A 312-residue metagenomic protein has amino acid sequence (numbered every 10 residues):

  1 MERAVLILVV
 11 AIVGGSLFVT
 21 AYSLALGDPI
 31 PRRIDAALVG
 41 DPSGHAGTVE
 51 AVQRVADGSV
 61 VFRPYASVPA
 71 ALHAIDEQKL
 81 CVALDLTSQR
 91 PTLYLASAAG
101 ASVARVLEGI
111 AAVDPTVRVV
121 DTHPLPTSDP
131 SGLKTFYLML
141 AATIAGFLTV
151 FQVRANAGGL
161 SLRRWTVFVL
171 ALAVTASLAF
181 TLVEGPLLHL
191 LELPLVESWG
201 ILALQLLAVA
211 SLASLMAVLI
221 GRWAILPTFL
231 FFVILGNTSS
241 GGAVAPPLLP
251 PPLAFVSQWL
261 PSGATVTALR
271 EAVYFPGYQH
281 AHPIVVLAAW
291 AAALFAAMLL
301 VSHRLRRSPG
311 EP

Functional and structural regions predicted by a protein language model:
M1-R32, L138-V150, F232-N237: Hydrophobic alpha-helical transmembrane segments of multi-pass membrane transport/permease proteins
R3-V10, R164-F168, L172, E197-I201 (+2 more regions): Alpha-helical transmembrane segments of integral membrane proteins
G15-S16, L170-L182, A291-V301: Hydrophobic core of alpha-helical transmembrane segments in multi-pass integral membrane proteins
R32-S43: Short loop->beta-strand "edge-of-pocket" segments that line small-molecule binding or catalytic clefts across diverse
P42-H45, V52-P124: Extracytoplasmic loops/domains of multi-pass membrane proteins
V103-G158: A conserved helix-loop-strand patch within extracytoplasmic ligand-binding domains of the periplasmic binding
K134-G241: Transmembrane alpha-helical segments that form the functional core of multipass membrane systems
V196-P312: Membrane-spanning alpha-helical segments of multipass transporters and channels
